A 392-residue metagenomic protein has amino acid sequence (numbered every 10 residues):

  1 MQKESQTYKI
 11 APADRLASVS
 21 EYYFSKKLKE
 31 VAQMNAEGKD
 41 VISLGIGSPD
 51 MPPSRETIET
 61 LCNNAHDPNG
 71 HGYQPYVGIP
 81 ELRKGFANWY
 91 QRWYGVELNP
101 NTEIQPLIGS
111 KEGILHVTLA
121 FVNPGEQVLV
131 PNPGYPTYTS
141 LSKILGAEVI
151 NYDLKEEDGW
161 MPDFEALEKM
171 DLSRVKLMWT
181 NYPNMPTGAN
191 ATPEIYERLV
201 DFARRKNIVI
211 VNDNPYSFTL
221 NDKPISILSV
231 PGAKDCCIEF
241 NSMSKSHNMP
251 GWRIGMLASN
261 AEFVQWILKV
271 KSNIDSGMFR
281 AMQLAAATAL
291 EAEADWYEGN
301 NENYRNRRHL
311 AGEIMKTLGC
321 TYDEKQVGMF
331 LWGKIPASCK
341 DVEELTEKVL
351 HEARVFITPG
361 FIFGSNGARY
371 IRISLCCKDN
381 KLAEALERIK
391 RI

Functional and structural regions predicted by a protein language model:
Q2, I150, E168, K348-T358 (+1 more regions): PLP-dependent enzyme catalytic core of the Aspartate aminotransferase-like
Q2-E4, G232-R305, H309-L318, I392: Conserved core segment of the aminotransferase class I/II
Q2-G109, H116, L290-A292: N-terminal small-domain helix-loop-helix segment of the aminotransferase-like
E37, L145, R205-K206, L318 (+1 more regions): Helix C-cap/helix->beta junction micro-motif
A120-S142: Conserved PLP-anchoring active-site segment centered on the Schiff-base-forming lysine
E126, A147, R205-V209, A233-D235: A short helix->loop->beta-strand "cap" motif at the edges of active sites that frequently abuts
I150, L154-I225: Active-site phosphate-binding strand-loop segment of PLP-dependent enzymes
A287, N303-G312, Y322-K334, G367: Conserved glycine-rich beta-strand-loop-beta hairpin in the small C-terminal domain of fold type I
